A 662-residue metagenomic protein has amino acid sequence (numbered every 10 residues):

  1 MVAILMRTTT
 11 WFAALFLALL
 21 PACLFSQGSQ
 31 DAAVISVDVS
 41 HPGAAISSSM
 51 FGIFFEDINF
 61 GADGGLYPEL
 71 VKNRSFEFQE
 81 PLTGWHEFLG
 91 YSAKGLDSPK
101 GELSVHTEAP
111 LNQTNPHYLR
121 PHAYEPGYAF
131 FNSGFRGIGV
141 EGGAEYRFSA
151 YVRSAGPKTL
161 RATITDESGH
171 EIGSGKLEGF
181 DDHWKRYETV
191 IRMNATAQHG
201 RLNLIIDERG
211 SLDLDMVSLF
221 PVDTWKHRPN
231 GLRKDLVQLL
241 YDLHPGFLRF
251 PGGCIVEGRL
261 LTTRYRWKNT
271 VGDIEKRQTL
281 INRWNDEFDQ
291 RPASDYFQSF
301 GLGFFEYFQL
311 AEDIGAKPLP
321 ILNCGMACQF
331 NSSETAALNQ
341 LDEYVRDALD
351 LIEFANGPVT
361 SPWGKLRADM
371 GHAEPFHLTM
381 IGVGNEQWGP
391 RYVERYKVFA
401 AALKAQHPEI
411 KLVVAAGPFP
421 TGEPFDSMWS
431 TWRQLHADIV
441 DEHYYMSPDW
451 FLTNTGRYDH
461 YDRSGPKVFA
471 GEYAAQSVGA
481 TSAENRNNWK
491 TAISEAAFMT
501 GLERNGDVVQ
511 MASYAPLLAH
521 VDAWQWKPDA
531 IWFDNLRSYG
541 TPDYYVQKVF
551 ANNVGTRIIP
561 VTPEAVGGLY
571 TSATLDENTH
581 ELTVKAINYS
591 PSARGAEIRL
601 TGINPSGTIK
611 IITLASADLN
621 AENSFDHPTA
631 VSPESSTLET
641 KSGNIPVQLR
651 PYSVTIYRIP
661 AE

Functional and structural regions predicted by a protein language model:
V2-A13: Bacterial N-terminal signal peptides that target proteins for export
W11-C23: Bacterial N-terminal signal peptides
Q27-S299, K317, S332-D342, L349 (+10 more regions): Extracellular and organelle-lumenal recognition/adhesion modules and their flexible linkers in secreted
I53, A150, H244, A311 (+7 more regions): Conserved, mostly hydrophobic/aromatic
Y151-A155, R192-N194, N552, I587-Y589 (+1 more regions): Solvent-exposed strand-to-loop "edge" motifs in beta-rich extracellular domains
G173-L177, R186-E188, P221-D223, H227-G231 (+4 more regions): Active-site cleft segment of glycoside hydrolase catalytic domains centered on the general acid/base Glu
A401-K404, P408-K411, W429-W432, D438-N553 (+3 more regions): Catalytic-core region of carbohydrate-active enzymes that cleave or remodel glycosidic bonds
G568-P605, I611-L614, Y652-R658: Carbohydrate-binding surface patches
